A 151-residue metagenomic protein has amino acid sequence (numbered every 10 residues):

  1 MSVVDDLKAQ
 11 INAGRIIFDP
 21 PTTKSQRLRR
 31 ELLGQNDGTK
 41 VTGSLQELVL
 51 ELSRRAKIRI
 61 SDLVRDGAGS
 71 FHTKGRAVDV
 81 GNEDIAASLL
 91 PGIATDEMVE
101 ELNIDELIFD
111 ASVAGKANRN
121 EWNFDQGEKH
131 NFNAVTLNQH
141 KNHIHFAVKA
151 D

Functional and structural regions predicted by a protein language model:
M1-R59: Active-site acidic/histidine clusters and adjacent loop/turn architecture that either coordinate catalytic ions
L33-Q35, V78-E83: Charged, low-complexity surface segments at secondary-structure and domain boundaries
S44-Q46, D66, H130-F132: Residue-level detector of functional hotspots within protein domains
R59, K74, N82-D151: Catalytic cores and adjacent binding grooves of peptidoglycan-active enzymes
V64-D79: Short, surface-exposed glycine/acidic/tryptophan-bearing loops
